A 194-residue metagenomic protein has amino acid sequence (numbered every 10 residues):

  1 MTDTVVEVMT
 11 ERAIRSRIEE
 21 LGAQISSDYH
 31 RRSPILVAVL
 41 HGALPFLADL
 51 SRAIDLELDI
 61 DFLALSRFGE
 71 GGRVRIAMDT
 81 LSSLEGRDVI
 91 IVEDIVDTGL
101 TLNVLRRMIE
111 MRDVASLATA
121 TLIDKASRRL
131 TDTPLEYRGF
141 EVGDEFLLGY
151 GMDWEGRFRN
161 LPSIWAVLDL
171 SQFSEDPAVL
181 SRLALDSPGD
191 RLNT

Functional and structural regions predicted by a protein language model:
M1-T194: PRPP-associated nucleotide enzymes
